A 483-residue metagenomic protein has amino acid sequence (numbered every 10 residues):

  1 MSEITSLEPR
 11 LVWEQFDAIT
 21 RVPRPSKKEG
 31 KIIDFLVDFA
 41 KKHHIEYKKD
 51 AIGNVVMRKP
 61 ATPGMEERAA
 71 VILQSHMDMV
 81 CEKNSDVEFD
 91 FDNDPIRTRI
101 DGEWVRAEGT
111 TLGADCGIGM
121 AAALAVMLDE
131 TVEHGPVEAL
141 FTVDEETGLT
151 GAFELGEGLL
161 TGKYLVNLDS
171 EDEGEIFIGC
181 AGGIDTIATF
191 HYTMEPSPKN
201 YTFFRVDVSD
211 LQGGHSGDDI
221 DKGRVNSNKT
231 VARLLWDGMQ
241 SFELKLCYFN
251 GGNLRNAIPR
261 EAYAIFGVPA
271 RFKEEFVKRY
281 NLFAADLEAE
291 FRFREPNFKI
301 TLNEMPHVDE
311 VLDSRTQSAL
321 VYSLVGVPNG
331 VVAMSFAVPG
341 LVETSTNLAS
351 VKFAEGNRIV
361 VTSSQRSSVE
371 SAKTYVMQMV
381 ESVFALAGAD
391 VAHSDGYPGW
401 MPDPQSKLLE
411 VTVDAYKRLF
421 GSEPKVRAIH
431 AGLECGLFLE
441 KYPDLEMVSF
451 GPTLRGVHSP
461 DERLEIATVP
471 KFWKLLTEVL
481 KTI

Functional and structural regions predicted by a protein language model:
S2-W104: Acidic/His- and Gly-rich active-site-bordering loop/insert found across diverse amide/peptide-bond hydrolases
I4, E8-V12, F336, E343-G356 (+2 more regions): Zn-dependent metallopeptidase/amidohydrolase metal-coordination segment
D17, R21, I265, K299-E310 (+4 more regions): A short beta-alpha structural unit
M65-T147, A152-K163, N200-F203, S314-S318 (+5 more regions): Active-site metal-coordination/substrate-binding segment of hydrolases, especially metallo-dependent peptidases
M77-M79, L140-G148, S170-E173, Q212 (+2 more regions): Acidic, glycine-rich active-site loops and adjacent beta-strand->loop/helix elements that engage anionic groups
E103-R106, E146, F153-R366: Midchain, well-structured core segments that form catalytic/ion-binding scaffolds
E157-G158, R224-S241, A270-K273, A319-V325 (+4 more regions): His/Asp/Glu-rich mid-to-C-terminal helical/loop segments that flank catalytic regions of hydrolases
D219, N226-N228, R233-F249, S394 (+1 more regions): Active-site-adjacent substrate-binding region of metalloamidase/peptidase-like peptide-processing proteins
